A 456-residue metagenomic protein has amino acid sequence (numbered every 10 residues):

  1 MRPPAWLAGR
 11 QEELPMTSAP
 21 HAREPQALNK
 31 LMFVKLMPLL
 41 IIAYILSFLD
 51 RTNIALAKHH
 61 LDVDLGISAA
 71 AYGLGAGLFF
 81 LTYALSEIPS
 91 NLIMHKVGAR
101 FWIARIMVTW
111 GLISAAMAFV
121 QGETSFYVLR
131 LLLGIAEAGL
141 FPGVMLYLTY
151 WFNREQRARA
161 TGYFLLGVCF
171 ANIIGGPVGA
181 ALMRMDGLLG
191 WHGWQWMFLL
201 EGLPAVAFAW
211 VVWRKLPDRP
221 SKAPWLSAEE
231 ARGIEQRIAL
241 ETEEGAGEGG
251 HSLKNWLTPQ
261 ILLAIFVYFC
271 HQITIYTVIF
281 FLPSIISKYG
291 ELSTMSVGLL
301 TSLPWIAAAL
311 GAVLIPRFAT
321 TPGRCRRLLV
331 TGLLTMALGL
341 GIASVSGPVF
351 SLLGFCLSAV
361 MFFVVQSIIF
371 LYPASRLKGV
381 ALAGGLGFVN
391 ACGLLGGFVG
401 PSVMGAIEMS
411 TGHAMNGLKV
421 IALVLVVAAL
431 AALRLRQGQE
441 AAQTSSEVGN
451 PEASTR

Functional and structural regions predicted by a protein language model:
I54-A55, N255-A312, Q366, F370: Extracytoplasmic gate region of multi-pass secondary transporters
L61-D62, I93-M94, V178-L188, I286-S287 (+2 more regions): Interfacial helix-cap and linker-helix signal at transmembrane-aqueous boundaries of multi-pass secondary transporters
G66, G98, F119-S125, A136 (+4 more regions): Helix-breaking motifs and short loop linkers at transmembrane-helix boundaries and internal kinks in secondary membrane
L85-T124: Conserved MFS/SLC helix-loop-helix module at the cytosolic interface between two early adjacent transmembrane helices
S86-G98, G311-R324, E408: Helix-to-loop junctions at the C-terminal end of transmembrane segments in multipass secondary transporters
L129-L166: Cytoplasmic helix-loop-helix junction between adjacent transmembrane helices in 12-TM secondary transporters
A160-M183, P204-A205, N390-G400: Glycine-rich segments within core transmembrane alpha-helices of 12-TM secondary carriers
G323-Y372: C-terminal transmembrane helical hairpin of 12-TM major facilitator-type secondary transporters
